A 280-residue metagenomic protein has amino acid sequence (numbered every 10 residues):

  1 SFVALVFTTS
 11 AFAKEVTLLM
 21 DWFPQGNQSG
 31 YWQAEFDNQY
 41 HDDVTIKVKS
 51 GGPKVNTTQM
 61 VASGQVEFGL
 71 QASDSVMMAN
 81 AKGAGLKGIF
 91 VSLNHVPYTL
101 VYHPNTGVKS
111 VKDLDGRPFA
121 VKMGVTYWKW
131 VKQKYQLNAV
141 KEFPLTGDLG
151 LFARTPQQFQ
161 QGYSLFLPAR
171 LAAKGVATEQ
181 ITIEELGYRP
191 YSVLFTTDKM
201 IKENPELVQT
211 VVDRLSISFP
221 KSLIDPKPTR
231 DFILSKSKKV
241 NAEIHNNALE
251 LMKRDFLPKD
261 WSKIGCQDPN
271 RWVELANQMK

Functional and structural regions predicted by a protein language model:
S1-A4: Sec-dependent signal peptide recognition, specifically the positively charged N-region followed immediately by
T8-S10: N-terminal signal peptide c-region/cleavage motif recognized by signal peptidases
K14-L145, L149-G162, I181: Short, glycine-/small- and polar/acidic-enriched structural segments that line small-molecule recognition paths
P24, F166-L167, E185-G187, K236-S237: Glycine-rich beta-alpha junction loops
Q28-Y31, T58, S73-V76, V111 (+8 more regions): Extracytoplasmic/secreted envelope proteins and their assembly/folding machinery, especially bacterial periplasmic
Q33-E35, Y98-V108, Y191-L207, D260: A bilobed periplasmic-binding-protein/Venus flytrap-type ligand-binding module shared by bacterial periplasmic
S92-V101, A172-M200, V212, L251-D255: Periplasmic-binding protein-like
E203-K280: Secondary-structure end/capping motifs
